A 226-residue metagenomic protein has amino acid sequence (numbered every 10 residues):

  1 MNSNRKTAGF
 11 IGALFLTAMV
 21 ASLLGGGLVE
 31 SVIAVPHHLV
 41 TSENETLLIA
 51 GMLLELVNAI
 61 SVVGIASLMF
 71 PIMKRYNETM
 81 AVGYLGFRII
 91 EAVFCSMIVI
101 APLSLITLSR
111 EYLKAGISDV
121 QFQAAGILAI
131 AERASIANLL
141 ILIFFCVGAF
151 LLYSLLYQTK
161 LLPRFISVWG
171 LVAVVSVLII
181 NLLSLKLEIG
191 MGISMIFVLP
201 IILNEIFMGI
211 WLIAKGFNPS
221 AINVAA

Functional and structural regions predicted by a protein language model:
M1-A226: Hydrophobic, aromatic-enriched alpha-helical segments typical of multi-pass transmembrane helices
